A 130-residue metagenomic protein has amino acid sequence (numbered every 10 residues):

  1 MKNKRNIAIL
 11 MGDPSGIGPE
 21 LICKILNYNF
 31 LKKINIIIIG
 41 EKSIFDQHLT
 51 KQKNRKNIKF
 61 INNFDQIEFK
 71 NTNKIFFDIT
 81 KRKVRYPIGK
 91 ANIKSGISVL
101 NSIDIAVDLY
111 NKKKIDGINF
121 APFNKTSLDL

Functional and structural regions predicted by a protein language model:
M1-L130: Contiguous, glycine/small-aliphatic-enriched amphipathic segments in soluble metabolic enzymes
